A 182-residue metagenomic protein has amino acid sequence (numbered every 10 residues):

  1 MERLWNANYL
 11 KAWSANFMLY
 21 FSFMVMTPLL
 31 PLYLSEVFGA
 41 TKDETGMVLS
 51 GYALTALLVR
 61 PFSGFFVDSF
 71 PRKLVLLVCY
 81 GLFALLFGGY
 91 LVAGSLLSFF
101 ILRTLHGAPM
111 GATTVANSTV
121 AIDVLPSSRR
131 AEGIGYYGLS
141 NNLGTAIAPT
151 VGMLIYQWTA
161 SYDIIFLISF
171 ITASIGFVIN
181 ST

Functional and structural regions predicted by a protein language model:
W5-V48: Helix-loop boundary and gating motifs at the non-cytosolic
G39, P71, V92-G94: Helix-breaking motifs and short loop linkers at transmembrane-helix boundaries and internal kinks in secondary membrane
A53-P61, T145-A146: Residue-level signature of mid-helix packing/kink "hotspots" within the transmembrane helices of 12-pass Major
V59-P71: Helix-to-loop junctions at the C-terminal end of transmembrane segments in multipass secondary transporters
L74-G88: Structural signature of the two symmetry-related core transmembrane helices
L97-L105: Paired small-residue
T104-S140: Cytoplasmic helix-loop-helix junction between adjacent transmembrane helices in 12-TM secondary transporters
F170-T182: C-terminal membrane-cytosol helix-exit motif in multi-pass small-molecule transporters
